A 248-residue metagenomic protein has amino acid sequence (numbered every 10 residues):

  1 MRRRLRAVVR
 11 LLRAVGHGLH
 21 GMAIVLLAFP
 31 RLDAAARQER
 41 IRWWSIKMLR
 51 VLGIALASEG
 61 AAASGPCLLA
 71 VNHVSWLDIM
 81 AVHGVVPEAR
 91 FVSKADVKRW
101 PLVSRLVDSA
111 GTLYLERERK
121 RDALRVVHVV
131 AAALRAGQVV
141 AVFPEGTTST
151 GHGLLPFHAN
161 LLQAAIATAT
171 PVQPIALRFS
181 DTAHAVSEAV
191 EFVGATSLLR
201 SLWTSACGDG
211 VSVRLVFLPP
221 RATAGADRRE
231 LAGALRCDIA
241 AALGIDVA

Functional and structural regions predicted by a protein language model:
M1-A57, R105-A110, G208: A transmembrane-helix-recognition feature enriched in membrane-embedded lipid enzymes and envelope glyco-/phospholipid
H20-R31, R50-V51, S64-K120: Catalytic core of membrane glycerolipid acyltransferases/transacylases, capturing the structured, soluble-facing
V51-A61, L77, T112, P156-A167 (+1 more regions): Soluble, non-transmembrane catalytic domains of enzymes that act on hydrophobic metabolites at membranes
P66-L68, V139-F143, P171, R214: Residue-level preference for the first positions of well-ordered beta-strands
L102-R105, H152-A226, A234: A cross-family acyltransferase "interaction/gating" segment
L113-L134, C237: A membrane-cytosol interface segment of integral membrane proteins
A123, V130-L162, I166: Soluble extracytoplasmic domains of inner/organellar membrane proteins
